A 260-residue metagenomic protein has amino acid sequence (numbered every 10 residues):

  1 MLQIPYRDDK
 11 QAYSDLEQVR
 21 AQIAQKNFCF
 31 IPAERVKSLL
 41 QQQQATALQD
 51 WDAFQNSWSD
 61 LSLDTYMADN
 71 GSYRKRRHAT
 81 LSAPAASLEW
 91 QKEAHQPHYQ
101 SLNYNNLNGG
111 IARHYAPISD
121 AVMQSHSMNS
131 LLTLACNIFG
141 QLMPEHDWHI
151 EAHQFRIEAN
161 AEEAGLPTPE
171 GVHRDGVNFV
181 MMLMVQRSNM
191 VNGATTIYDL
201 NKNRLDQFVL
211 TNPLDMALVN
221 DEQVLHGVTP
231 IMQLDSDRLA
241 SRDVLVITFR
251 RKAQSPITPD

Functional and structural regions predicted by a protein language model:
M1-S101: N-terminal auxiliary "cap/dimerization" subdomain that precedes the catalytic jelly-roll/cupin core of mononuclear
L2, D8-D15, H146-P167, D215-T229: Generic detector of solvent-exposed, compositionally biased contiguous segments
A24-A33, L107-S119, G193: Glycine-rich, often proline-containing surface loops adjacent to acidic residues and nearby aromatics that form
E34, H78, P84, H153-F155 (+3 more regions): Structured loops at beta-to-helix junctions and adjacent beta-edge loops in soluble globular domains
L63-R77, N137, Q141-Q154: Short glycine-rich, low-complexity/disordered patches
A85-E151: Signature of the catalytic double-stranded beta-helix
L142-N212: Catalytic core of non-heme Fe(II) oxygenases with the double-stranded beta-helix
G193-D260: Catalytic core of Fe(II)/2-oxoglutarate
